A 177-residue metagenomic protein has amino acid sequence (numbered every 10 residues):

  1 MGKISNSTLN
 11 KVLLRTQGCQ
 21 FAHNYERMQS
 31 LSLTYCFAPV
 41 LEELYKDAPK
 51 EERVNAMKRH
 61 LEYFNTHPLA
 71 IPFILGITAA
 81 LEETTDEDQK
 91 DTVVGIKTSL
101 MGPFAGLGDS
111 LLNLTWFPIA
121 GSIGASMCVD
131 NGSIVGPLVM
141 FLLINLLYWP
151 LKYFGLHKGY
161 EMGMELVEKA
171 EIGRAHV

Functional and structural regions predicted by a protein language model:
M1-T92: Soluble N-terminal domains of membrane-associated systems
P49, A125-L138: Helix-coil boundary and interhelical linker segments in multi-pass alpha-helical membrane proteins
R59-Y63, G76, S99-S110, N145: Hydrophobic alpha-helical transmembrane segments of multi-pass small-molecule transporters/permeases
G95-C128: Transmembrane alpha-helical segments and their cytosolic interface motifs in multi-pass membrane proteins
V135-W149: Alpha-helical transmembrane segments
P150-M164: Membrane-water interface of transmembrane alpha-helices
V167-I172: Hydrophobic packing and interface segments
A175-V177: Conserved small/polar residues in nucleotide/adenosyl-binding loops
